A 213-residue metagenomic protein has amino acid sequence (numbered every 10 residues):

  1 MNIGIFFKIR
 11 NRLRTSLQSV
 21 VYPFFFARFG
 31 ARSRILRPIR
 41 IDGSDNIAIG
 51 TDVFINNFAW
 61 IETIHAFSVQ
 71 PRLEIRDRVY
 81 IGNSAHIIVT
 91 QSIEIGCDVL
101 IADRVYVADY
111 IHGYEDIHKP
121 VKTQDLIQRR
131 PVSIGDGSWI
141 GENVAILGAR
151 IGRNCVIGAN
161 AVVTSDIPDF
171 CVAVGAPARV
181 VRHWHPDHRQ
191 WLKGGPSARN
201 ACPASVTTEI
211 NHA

Functional and structural regions predicted by a protein language model:
M1-R32, D98, R104-V105, I111-K119 (+4 more regions): Terminal amphipathic alpha-helical/low-complexity segments used for targeting or macromolecular assembly
N11-W60: Short linear elements at protein peripheries
T15, L36, G82, G137-S138 (+1 more regions): Hydrophobic alpha-helical segments, principally membrane-spanning helices and signal/leader peptides
R40-I49, F54-I151, A176, H183-H185 (+1 more regions): Flexible, glycine/small-residue-enriched loop-and-beta-strand segment within the central core of proteins
H86, R130, E142, V172 (+2 more regions): Residue-level marker of intrinsically disordered, low-complexity segments enriched for small/polar residues
R150-V174: C-terminal/domain-terminus segments
